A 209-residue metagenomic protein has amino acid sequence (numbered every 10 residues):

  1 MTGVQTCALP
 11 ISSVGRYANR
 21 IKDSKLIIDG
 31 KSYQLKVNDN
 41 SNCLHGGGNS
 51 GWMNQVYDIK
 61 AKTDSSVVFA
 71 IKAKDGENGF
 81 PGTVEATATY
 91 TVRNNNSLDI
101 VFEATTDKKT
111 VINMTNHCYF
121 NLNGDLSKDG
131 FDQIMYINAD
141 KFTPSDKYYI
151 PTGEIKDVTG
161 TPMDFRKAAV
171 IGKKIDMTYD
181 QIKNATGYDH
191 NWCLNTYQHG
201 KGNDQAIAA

Functional and structural regions predicted by a protein language model:
M1-L9: Short, small-residue-biased leader/transition segments that mark boundaries at the very start of proteins
A8-A209: An exposed, glycine/acidic-rich loop-and-rim segment of catalytic or binding clefts
